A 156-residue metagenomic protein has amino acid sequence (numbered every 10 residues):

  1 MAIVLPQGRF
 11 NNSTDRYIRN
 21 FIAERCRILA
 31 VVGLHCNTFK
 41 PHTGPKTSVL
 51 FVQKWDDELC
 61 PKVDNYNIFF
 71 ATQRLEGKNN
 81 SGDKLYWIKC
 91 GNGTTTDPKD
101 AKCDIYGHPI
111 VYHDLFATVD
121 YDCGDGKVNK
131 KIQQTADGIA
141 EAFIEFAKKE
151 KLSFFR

Functional and structural regions predicted by a protein language model:
A2-R156: A conserved structural/catalytic subdomain of Rossmann-like adenosyl-cofactor enzymes
